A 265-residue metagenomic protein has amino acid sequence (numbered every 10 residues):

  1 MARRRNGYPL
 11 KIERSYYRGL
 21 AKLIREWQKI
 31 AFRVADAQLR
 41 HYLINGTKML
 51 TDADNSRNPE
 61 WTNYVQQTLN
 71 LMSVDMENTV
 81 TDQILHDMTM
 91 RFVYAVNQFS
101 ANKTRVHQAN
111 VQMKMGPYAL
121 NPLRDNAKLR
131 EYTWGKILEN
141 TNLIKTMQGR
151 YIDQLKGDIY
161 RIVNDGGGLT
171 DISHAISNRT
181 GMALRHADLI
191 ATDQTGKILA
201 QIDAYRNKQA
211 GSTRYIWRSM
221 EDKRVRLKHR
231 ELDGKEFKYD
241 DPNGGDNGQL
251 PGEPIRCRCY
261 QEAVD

Functional and structural regions predicted by a protein language model:
M1-M182, D265: N-terminal leader/targeting and assembly helices and adjacent pre-domain segments
N178-M182, H186-D265: Acidic, glycine-rich two-metal-ion catalytic cores of nucleic acid-processing enzymes
